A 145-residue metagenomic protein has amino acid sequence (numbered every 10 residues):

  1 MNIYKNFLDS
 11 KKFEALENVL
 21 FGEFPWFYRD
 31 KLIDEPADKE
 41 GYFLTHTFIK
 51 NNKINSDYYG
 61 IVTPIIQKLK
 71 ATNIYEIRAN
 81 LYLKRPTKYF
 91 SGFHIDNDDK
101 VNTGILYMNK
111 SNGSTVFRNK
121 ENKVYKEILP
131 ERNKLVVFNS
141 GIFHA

Functional and structural regions predicted by a protein language model:
M1-N73: Non-heme Fe(II)/2-oxoglutarate
T47-A145: Catalytic core of non-heme Fe(II) oxygenases with the double-stranded beta-helix
